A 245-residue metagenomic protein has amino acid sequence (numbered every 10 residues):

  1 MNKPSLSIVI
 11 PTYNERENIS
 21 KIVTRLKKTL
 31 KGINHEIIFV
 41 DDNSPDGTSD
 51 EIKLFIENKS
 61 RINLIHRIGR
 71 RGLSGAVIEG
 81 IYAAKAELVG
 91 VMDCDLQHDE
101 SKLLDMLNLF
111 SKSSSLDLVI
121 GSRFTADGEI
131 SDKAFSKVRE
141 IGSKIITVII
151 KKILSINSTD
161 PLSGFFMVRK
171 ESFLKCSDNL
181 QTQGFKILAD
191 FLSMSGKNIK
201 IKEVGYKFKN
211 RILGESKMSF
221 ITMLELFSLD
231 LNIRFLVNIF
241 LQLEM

Functional and structural regions predicted by a protein language model:
M1-K28: N-proximal low-complexity "stem/linker" segments adjacent to membrane-targeting elements
M1-L6, V148-I156, N179-M245: Hydrophobic helical membrane-anchoring modules
K3, K59, A84-E87: Active-site acidic short loop of glycosyltransferases
E17-K21, D46-L54: Acidic helix N-cap motif at the loop->helix transition within catalytic regions of sugar-transfer enzymes
N34-S44, I65-H66: Short beta-strand/loop segment that forms part of the nucleotide-sugar
D41-D50, L96: A conserved acidic beta->alpha catalytic loop
I65-A83, L88, E100-F185, R211-I221 (+1 more regions): Acceptor/aglycone-binding surface of glycosyltransferases and processive sugar-polymer synthases
